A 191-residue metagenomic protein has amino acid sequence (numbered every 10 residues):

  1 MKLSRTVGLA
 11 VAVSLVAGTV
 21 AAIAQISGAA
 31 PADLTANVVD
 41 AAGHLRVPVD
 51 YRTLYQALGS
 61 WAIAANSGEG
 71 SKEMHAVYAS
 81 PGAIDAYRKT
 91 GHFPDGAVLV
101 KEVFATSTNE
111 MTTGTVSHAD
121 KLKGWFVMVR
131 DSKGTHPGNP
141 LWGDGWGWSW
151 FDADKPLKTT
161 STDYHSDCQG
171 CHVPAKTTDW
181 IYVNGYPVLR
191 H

Functional and structural regions predicted by a protein language model:
M1-T6: Positively charged n-region of N-terminal signal peptides that target proteins for export
A10-A21: Bacterial N-terminal signal peptides
A24-I26, A30-P31, T35, V39 (+4 more regions): Sequence context surrounding c-type heme c attachment/ligation sites in exported
G68: N-proximal, solvent-exposed segments at the start of the mature chain
S71-K89, E110-T113: N-terminal post-signal-peptidase region of extra-cytosolic proteins
